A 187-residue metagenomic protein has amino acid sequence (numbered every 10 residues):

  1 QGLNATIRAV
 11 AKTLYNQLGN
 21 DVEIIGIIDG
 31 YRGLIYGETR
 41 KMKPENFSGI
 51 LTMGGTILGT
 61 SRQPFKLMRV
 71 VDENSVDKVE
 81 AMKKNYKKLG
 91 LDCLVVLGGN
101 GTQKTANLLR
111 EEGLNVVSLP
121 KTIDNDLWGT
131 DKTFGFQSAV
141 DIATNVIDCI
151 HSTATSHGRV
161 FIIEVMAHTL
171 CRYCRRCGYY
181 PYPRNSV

Functional and structural regions predicted by a protein language model:
Q1-E38: N-terminal phosphate-binding or glycine-rich loops at protein starts, especially the Walker A/P-loop of NTPases
Q1-V10, L34-I35, V79-E80, C93-N107 (+3 more regions): Short glycine/serine/threonine-rich phosphate/pyrophosphate-binding segments that cradle anionic phosphate groups
R8-Q17, K41-N46, L108-S118, F134-S138: A glycine- and small-aliphatic-rich helix-loop capping segment at beta-alpha/alpha-beta transitions that lines
D21-I24, D92, N115: Residues at the starts of beta-strands that form the adenosine-phosphate
I27-R32, R62-Q63, G99-T102, L114 (+3 more regions): Short, ordered loop/turn segments at secondary-structure junctions
Y36-L94, F134-D148: Glycine-rich oxoanion-binding loops at beta->alpha junctions
N85, V96-G98, K104-L108, N115-V116 (+2 more regions): Accessory alpha-helical/coil subdomains and C-terminal extensions that flank or cap enzyme catalytic cores
